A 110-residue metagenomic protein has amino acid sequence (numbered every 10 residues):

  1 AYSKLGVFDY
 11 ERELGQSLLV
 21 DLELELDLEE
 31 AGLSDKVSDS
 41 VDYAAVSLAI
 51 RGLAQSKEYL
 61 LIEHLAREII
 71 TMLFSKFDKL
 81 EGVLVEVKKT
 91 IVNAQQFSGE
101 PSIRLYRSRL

Functional and structural regions predicted by a protein language model:
A1-L110: N-terminal, polar/charged subdomain of small-to-medium soluble alpha/beta proteins
